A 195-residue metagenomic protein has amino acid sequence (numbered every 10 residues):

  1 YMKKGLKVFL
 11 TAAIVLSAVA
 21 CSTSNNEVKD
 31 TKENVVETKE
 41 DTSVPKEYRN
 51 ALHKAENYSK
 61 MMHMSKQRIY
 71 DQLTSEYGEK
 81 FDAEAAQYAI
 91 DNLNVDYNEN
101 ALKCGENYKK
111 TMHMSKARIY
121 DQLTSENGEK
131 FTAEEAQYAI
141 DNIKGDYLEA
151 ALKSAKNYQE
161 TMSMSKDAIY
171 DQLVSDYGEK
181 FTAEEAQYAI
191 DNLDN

Functional and structural regions predicted by a protein language model:
Y1-K60, N195: N-terminal Sec-dependent export signals
V36-N195: An alpha-helical, amphipathic repeat domain used for nucleic-acid recognition, typified by the mTERF helical solenoid
